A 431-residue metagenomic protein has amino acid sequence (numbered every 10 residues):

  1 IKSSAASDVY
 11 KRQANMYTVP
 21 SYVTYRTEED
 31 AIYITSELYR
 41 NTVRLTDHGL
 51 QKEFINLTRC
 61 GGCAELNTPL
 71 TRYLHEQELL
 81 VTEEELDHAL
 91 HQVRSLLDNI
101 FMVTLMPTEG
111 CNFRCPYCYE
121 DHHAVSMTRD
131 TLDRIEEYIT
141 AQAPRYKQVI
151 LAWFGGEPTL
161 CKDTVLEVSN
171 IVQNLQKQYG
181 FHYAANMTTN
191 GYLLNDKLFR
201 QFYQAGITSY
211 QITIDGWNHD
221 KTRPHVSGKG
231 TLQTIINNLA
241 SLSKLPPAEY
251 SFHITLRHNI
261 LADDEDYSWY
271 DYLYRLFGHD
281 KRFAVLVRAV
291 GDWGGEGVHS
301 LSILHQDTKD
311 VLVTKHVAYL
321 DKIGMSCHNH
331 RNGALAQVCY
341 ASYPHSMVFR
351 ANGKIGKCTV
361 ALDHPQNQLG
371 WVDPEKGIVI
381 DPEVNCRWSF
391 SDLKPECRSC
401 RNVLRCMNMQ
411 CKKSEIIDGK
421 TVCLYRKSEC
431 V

Functional and structural regions predicted by a protein language model:
I1-Q13: Single conserved hydrophobic/aromatic residue that forms the stacking wall/gate of nucleotide- or nucleobase-binding
V19-R44, N67-T104: N-terminal [4Fe-4S]-dependent radical SAM core
Q77, D87-G206: Conserved alpha-helical substructure of the radical SAM core
V103, V149-L151, A185-T189, Y210-I212 (+2 more regions): Hydrophobic faces of well-ordered beta-strands that scaffold small-molecule active sites in alpha/beta enzyme cores
G110-E120, K357, K394-K413: Local cysteine-cluster metal-coordination motifs and their immediate loop/turn environment, predominantly Fe-S cluster
F199-Y203, I207-N218, R282-V290: Non-cysteine beta-strand/loop elements that form the S-adenosyl-L-methionine
D220-P344, V348-N352, P365: Radical SAM enzyme [4Fe-4S]-AdoMet core and its adjacent flexible, acidic and glycine-rich loops/tails across
I303-A334, V360-M407: C-terminal accessory region of radical SAM enzymes
